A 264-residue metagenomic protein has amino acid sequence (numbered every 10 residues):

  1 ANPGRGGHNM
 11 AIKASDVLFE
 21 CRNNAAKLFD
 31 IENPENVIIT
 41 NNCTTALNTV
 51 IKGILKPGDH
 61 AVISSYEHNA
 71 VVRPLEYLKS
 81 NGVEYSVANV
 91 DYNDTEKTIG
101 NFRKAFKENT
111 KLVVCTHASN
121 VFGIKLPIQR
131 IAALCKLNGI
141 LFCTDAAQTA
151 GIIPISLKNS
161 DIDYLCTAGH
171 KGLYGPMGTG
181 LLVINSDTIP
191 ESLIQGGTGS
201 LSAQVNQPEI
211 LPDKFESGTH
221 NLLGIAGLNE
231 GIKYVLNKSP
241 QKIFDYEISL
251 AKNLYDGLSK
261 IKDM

Functional and structural regions predicted by a protein language model:
A1-M264: Pyridoxal 5′-phosphate
